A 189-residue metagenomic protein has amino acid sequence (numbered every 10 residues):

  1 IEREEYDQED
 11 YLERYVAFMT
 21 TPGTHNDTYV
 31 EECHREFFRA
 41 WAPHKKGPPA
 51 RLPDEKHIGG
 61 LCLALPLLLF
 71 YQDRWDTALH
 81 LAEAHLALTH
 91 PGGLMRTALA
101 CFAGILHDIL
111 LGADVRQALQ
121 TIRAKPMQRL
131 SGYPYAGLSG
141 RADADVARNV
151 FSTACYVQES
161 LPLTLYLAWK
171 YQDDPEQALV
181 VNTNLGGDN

Functional and structural regions predicted by a protein language model:
I1-N189: Structured, active/binding-site neighborhoods that engage oxygen-rich ligands
